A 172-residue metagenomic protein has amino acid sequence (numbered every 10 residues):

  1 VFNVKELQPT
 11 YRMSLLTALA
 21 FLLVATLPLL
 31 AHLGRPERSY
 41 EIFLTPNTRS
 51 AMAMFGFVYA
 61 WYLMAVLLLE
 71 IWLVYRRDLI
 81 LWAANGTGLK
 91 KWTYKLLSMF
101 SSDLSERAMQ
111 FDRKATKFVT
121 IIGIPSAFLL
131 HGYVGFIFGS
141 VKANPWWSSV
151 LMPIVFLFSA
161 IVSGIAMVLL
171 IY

Functional and structural regions predicted by a protein language model:
K5-E6, A60-W61, V66-Y172: Long, contiguous internal "core" modules enriched in hydrophobic/ aromatic residues
K5-T10, F43: Interfacial helix-loop-helix linkers and transmembrane-helix boundary segments in multi-pass membrane proteins
Q8, E37-S39, P153: A generic structural micro-environment signature that highlights single residues at secondary-structure boundaries
T10-M13, G56, D112-R113: Short secondary-structure boundary micro-motifs
T10-T17, T120: Interfacial segments of alpha-helical transmembrane regions
T17-Y94: Membrane-interface helix-loop-helix modules in multi-pass inner-membrane proteins
